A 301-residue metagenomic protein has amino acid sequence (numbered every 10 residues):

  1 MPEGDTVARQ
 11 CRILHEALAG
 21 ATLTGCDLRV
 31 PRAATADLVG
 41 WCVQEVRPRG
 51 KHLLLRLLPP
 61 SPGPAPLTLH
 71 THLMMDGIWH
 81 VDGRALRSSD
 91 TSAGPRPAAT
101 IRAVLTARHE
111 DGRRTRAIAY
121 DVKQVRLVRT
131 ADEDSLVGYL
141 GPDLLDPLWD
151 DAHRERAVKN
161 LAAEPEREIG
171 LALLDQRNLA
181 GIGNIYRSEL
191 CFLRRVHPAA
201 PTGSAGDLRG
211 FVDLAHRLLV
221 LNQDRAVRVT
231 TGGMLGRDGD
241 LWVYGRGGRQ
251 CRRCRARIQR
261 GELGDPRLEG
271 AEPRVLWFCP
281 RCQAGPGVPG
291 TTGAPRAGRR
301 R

Functional and structural regions predicted by a protein language model:
M1-R126, Q250, P286, R296-R301: Gly/Gly-Pro- and Ser/Thr-rich, intrinsically disordered tail segments characteristic of DNA damage-repair and tolerance
P2, T6, D146, D207: Catalytic cores of large soluble enzymes that bind and process phosphate-bearing ligands
L23-D37, Q44-R47, A157-R301: Basic, nucleic-acid-binding surfaces and adjacent catalytic neighborhoods in DNA/RNA-processing proteins
G63-I182, Y186-R195, A205, F211: Phosphate/anion-contacting hairpin/loop surfaces
